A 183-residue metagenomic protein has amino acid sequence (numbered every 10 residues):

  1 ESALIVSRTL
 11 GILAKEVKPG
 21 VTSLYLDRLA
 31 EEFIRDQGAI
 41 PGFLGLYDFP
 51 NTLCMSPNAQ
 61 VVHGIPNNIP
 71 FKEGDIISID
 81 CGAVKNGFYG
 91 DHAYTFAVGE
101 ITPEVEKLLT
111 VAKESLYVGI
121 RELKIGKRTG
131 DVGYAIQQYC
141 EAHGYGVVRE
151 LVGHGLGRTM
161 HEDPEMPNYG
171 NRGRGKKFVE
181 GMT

Functional and structural regions predicted by a protein language model:
E1-T183: Active-site neighborhoods and metal-handling regions in enzymes and metal-associated proteins
